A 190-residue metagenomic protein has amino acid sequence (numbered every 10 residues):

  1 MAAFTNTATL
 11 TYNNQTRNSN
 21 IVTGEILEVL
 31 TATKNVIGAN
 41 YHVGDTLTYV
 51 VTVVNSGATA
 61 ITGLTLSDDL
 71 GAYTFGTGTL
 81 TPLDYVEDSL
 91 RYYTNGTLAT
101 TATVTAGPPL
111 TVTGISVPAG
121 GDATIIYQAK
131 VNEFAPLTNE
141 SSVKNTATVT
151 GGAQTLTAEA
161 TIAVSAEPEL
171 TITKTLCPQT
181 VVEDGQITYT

Functional and structural regions predicted by a protein language model:
M1-T190: Exported/extracytosolic protein signature
